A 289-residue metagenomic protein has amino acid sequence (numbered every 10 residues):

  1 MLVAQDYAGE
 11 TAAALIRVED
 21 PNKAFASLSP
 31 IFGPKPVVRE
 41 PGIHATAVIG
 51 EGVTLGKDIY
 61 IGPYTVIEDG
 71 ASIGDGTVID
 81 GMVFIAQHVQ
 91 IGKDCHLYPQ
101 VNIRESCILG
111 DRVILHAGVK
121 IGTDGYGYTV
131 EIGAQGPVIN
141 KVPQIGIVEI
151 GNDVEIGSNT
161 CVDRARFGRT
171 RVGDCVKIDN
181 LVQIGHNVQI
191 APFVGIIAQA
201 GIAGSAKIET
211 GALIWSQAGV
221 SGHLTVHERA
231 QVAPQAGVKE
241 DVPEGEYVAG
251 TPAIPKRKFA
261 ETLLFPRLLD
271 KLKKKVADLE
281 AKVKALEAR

Functional and structural regions predicted by a protein language model:
M1-T46, D58, R112, G118-V119 (+3 more regions): Terminal amphipathic alpha-helical/low-complexity segments used for targeting or macromolecular assembly
G42-P255: Structural signal for interior beta-strand "rungs" in well-ordered beta-sheet cores of soluble enzyme domains
